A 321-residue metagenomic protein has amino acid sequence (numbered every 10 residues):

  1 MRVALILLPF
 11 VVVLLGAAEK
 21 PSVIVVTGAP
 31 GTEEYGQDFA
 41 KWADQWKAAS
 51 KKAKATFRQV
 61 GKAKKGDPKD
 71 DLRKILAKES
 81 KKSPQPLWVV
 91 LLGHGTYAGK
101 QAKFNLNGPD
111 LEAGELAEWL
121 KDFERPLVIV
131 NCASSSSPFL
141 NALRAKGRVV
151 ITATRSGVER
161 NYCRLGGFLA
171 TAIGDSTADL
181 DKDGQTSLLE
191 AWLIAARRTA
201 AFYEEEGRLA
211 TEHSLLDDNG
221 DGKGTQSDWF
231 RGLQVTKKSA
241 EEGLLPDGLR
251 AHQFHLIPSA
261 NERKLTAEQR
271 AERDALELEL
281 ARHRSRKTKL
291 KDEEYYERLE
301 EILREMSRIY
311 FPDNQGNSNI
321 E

Functional and structural regions predicted by a protein language model:
V3-V13: Sec-dependent N-terminal signal peptides
P9, G16-I24, G36, R208-E321: Disordered regulatory segments flanking catalytic cores
A18-E34, A172-D179: Cell-envelope and extracellular/periplasmic
E19-V23, A53-T56, K82-L87, F123-V128 (+1 more regions): Loop/turn elements at helix/coil->beta-strand transitions in domains of secreted/extracellular proteins
V26-P30, V60-A63, V90-H94, N107-G108 (+3 more regions): Active-site-proximal beta-strand/loop segments in catalytic clefts of secreted hydrolases
E34, Q45-Q85: Functional beta-strand-loop-alpha-helix junction segments that form "active/interaction loops" within catalytic
D44, V128-S227: Active-site-proximal C-terminal subdomain of hydrolase catalytic domains
H94-F123: A short, glycine/acidic-enriched catalytic loop
